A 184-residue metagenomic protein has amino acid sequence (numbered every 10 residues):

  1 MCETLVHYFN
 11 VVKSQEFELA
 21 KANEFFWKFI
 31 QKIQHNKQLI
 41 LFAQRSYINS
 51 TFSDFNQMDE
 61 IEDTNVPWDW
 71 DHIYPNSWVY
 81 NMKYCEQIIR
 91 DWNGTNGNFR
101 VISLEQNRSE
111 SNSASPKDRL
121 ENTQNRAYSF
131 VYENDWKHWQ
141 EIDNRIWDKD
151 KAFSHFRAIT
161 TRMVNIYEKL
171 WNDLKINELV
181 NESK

Functional and structural regions predicted by a protein language model:
M1-M82, W92: Intrinsically disordered, low-complexity N-proximal targeting/linker segments that flank membranes
L5-Y8, K32-H35, L39, I61-E62 (+3 more regions): A long, glycine-enriched binding/interface module in the latter
I30, D71-I73, N81, T95 (+3 more regions): Enriched - but not universal
H35, I48, S53-F55, S111 (+3 more regions): Intrinsic-disorder/low-complexity regions
K37, S50, G94, Y128-F130 (+1 more regions): Intrinsically disordered, low-complexity segments used for protein-protein interactions
K83-Q87: Short, surface-exposed loop/helix-turn segments at secondary-structure junctions that function as lids/hinges flanking
W92-N125: Short Cys/His-centered divalent metal-binding micro-motifs
L120-K184: C-terminal, well-folded lobe of enzymatic/effector domains
